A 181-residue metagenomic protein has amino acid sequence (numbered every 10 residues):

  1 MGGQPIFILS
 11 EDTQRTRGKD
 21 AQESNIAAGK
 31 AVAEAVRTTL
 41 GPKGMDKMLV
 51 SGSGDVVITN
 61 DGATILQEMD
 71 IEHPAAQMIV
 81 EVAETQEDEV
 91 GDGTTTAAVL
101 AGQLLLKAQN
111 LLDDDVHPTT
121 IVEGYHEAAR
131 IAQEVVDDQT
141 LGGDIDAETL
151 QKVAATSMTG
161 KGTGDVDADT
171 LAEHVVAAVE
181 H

Functional and structural regions predicted by a protein language model:
M1-H181: N-terminal glycine-/lysine-enriched basic segments
